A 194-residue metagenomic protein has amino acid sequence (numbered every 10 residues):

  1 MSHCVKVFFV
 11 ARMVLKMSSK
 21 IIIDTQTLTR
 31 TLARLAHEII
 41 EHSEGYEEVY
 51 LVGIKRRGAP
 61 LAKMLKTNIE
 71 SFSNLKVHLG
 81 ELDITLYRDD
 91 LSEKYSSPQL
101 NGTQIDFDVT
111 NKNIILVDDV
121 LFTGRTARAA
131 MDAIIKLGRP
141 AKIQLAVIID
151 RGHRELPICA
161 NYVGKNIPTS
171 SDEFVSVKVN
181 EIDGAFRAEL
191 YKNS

Functional and structural regions predicted by a protein language model:
H3-S194: PRPP-associated nucleotide enzymes
